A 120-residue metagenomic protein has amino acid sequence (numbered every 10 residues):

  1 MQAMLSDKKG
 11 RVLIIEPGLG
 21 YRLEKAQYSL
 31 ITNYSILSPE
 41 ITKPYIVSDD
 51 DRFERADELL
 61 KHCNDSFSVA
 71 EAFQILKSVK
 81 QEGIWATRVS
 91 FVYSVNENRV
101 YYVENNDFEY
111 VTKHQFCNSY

Functional and structural regions predicted by a protein language model:
M1: Phosphate-interacting basic helix/loop segments used at nucleotide- and nucleic-acid interfaces
M4-Y120: C-terminal, well-structured catalytic/ligand-binding subdomain of enzymes
